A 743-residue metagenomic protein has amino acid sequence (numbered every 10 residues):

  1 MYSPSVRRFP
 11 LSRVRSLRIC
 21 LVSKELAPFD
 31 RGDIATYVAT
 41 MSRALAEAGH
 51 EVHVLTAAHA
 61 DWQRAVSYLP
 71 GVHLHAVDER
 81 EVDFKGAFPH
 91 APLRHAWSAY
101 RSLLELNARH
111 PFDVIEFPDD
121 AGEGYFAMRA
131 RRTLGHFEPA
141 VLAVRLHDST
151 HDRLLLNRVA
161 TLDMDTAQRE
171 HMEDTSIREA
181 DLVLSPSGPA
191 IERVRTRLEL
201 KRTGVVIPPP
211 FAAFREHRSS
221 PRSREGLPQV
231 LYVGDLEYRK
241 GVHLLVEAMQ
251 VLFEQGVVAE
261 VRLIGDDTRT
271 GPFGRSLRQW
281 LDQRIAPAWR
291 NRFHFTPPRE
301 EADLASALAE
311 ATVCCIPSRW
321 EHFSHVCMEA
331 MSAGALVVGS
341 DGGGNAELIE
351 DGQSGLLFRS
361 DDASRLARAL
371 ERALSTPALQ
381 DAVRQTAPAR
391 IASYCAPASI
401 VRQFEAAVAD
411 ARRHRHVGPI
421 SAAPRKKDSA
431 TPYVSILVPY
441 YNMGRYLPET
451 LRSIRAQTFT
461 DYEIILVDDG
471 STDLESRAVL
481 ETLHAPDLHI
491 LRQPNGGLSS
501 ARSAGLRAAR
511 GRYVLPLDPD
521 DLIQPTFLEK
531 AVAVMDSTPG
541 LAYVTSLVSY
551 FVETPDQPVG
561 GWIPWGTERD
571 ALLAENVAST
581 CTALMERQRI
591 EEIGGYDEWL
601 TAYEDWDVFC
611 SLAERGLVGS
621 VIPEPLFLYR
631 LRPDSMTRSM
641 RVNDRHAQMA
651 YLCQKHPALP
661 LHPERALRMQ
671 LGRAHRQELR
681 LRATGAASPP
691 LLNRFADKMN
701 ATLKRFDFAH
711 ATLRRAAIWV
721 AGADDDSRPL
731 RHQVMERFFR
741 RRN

Functional and structural regions predicted by a protein language model:
R275-R299, H484-D487: Nucleotide-activated donor-binding/catalytic signature segment of Leloir-type glycosyltransferases, i.e., the conserved
R319, P494: Aromatic "clamp/platform" in nucleotide-sugar-dependent glycosyltransferases that forms part of the donor/acceptor
L336-G339: Short hydrophobic beta-strand element within catalytic cores of glycosyltransferases and related nucleotide-activated
D351-G352, L356-A363, R372-P377: Conserved acidic donor-binding segment of nucleotide-sugar-dependent glycosyltransferases
R455-R492: Acidic donor-binding segment of Leloir-type glycosyltransferases
V514: Short aromatic/hydrophobic "clamp" motif used to bind/position activated sugar donors
T526-P558: Conserved donor NDP-sugar-binding/catalytic core segment of glycosyltransferases
A602-C610: Acidic donor-binding loop at a coil-to-helix junction in glycosyltransferase catalytic cores that engages
